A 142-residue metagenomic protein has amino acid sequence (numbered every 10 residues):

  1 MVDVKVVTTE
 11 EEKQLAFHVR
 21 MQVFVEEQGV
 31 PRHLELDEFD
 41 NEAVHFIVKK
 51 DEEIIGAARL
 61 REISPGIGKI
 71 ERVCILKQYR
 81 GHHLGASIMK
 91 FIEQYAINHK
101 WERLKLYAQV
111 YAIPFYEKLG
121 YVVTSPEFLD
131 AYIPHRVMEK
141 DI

Functional and structural regions predicted by a protein language model:
M1-H33, D40-H45, K49-E53: Short amphipathic alpha-helix that is part of the acyltransferase structural core
R20, Y116, Y121: Conserved active-site tyrosine of GNAT-family acetyltransferases
I47, E53-R61, G66-C74: Conserved beta-strand in the GNAT
E62-E71, R80, H99, D130-H135: A conserved beta-turn-beta hairpin within the catalytic core of GNAT-like acetyltransferases that forms part
L76-Q78: Active-site acidic-Proline motif in GNAT/NAT acetyltransferases
G81-Q94: Conserved acetyl-CoA-binding loop-helix of GNAT-fold acetyltransferases
M89, A96-Q109: Conserved GNAT acetyl-CoA-binding A-motif
K105-Y107, V122-V137: Conserved catalytic-core motifs of GNAT/GCN5-like acyltransferases
